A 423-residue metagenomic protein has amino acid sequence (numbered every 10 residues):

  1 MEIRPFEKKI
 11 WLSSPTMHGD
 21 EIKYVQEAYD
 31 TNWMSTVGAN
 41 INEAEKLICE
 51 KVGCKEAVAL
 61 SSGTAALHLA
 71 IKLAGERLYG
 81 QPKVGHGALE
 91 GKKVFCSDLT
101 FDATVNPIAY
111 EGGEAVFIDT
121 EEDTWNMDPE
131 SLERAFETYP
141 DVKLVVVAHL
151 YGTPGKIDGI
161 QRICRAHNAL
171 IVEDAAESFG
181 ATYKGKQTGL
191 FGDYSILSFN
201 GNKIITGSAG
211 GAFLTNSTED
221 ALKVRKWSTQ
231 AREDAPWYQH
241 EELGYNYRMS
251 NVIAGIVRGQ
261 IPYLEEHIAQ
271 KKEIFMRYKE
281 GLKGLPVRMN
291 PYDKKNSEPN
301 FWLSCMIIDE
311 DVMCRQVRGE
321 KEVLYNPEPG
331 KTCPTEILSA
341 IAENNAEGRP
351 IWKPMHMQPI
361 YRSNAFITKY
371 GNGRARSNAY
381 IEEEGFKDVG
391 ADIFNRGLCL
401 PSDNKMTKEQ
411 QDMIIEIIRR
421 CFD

Functional and structural regions predicted by a protein language model:
M1-S35, P401: N-terminal "arm"/small-domain region of PLP-dependent enzymes with the aminotransferase-like
V37-K93, P107-A109, F117-D119, K186: Phosphate-binding glycine-rich loop
N42-L47, K51-A57, E130, R134 (+4 more regions): PLP-dependent aminotransferase class I/II
E76-L150, P154-A166, L170-A175, T182: PLP-dependent aminotransferase-like
F95, V116, I171-V172, I196 (+2 more regions): Structural detector of well-ordered beta-strand residues that form the stable sheet scaffold of enzyme domains
N126-E133, G185-Y194, M413: A short alpha/beta connector and helix-capping loop motif
E173-G207, P236-E241: Conserved active-site segment immediately N-terminal to the catalytic lysine that forms the internal aldimine
L190-S228, N251-I256: Active-site PLP attachment segment
